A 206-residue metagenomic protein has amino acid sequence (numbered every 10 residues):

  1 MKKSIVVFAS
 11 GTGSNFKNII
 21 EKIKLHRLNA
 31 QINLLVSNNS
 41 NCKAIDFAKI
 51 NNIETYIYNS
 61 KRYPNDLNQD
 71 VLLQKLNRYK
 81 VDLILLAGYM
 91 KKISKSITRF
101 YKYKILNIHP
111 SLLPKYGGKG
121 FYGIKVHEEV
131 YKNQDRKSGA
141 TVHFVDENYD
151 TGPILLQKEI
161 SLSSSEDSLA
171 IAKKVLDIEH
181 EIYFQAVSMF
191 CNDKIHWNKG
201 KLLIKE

Functional and structural regions predicted by a protein language model:
M1-E206: One-carbon transfer enzymes
